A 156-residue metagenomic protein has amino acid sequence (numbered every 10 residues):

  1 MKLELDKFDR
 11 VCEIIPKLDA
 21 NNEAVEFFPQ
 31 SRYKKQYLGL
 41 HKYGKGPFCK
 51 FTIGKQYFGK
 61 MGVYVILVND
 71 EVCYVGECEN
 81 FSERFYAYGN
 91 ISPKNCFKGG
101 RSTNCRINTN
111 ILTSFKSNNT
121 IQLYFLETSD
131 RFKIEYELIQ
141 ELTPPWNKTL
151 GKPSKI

Functional and structural regions predicted by a protein language model:
M1-C73, E77-I156: Boundary/linker segments flanking structured domains
